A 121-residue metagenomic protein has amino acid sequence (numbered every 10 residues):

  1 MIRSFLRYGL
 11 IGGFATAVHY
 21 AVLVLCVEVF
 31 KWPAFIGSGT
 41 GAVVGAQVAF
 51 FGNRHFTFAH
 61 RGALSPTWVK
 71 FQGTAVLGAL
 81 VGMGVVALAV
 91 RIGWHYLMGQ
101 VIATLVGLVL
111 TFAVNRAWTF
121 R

Functional and structural regions predicted by a protein language model:
M1-R121: Interaction-mediating elements
